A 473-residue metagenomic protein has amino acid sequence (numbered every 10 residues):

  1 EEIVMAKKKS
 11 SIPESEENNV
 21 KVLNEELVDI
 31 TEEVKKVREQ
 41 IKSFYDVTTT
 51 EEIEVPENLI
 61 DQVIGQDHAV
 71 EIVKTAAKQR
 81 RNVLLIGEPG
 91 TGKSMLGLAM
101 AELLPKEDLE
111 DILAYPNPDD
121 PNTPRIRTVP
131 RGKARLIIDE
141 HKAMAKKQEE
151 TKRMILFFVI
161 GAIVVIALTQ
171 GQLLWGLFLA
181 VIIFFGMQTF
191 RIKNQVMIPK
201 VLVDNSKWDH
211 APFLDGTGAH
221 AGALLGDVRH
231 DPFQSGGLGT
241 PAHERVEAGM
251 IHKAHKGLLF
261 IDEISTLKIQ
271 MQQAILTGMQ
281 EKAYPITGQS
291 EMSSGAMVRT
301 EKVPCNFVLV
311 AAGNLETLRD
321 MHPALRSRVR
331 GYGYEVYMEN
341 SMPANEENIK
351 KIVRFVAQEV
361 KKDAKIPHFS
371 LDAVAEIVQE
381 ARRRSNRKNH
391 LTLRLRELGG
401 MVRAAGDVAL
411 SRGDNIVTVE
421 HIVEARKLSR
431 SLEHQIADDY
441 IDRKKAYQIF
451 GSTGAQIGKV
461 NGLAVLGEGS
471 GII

Functional and structural regions predicted by a protein language model:
E1-V4: Short, Lys/Arg-enriched N-terminal segments with co-localized hydrophobic residues within the first ~10-30 amino acids
A6-S11: Short Lys/Arg-rich cationic patches that frequently serve as NLS/NoLS or arginine-rich RNA/DNA-binding motifs
N19-E346, R354-G406, S411, N415-I416 (+1 more regions): Conserved ASCE/P-loop NTPase catalytic core
T418-V423: Long, K/E/R/D-enriched contiguous segments that form extended
A425-S429: Terminal C-lobe "cap" of eukaryotic-type protein kinase domains
